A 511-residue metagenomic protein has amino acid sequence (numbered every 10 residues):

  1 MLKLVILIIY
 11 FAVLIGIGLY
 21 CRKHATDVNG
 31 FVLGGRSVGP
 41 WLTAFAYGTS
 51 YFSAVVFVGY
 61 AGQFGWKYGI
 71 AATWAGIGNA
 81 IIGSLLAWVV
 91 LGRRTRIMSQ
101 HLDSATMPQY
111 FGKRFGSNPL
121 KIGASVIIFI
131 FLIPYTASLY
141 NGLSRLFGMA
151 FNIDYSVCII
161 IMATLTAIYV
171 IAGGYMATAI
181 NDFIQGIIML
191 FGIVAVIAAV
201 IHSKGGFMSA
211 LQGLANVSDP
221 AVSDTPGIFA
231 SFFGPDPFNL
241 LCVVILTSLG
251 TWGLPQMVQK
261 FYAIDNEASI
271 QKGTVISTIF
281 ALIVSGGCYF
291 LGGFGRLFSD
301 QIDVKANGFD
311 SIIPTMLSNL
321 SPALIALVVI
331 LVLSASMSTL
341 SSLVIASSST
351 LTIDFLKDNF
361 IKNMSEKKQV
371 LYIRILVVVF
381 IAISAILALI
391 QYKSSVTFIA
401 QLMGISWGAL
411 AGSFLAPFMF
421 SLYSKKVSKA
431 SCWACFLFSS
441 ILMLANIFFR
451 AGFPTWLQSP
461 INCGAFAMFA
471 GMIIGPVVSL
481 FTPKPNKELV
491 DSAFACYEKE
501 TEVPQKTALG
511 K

Functional and structural regions predicted by a protein language model:
M1-K511: Membrane-embedded helix-loop-helix hairpins and adjacent transmembrane boundary segments in multi-pass transporters
